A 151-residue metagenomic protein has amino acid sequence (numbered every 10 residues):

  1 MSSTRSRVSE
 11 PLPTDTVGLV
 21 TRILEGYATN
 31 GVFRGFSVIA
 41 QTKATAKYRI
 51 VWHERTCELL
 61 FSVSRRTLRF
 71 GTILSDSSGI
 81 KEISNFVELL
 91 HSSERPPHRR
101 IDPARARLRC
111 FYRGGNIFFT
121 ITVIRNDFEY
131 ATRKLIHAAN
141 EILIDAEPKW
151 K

Functional and structural regions predicted by a protein language model:
M1-R65, D102: Charge-rich, low-complexity N-terminal segments
G18, R22-G26, E88-S92, H137 (+1 more regions): Charged/polar, solvent-exposed surface patches and flexible loops
Y27, G31, L90, E94-P97 (+1 more regions): Short, flexible helical or helix-coil boundary motifs
T45-K47, R65-R69, G114-F118: A generic structural signal for beta-strand entry/edge sites
R55-K81: A short acidic-to-branched-hydrophobic micro-motif
G71-T122: Short, internal acidic amphipathic alpha-helical interface segments that mediate docking to partner proteins
R125-H137: A short acidic/glycine-rich loop-to-helix N-cap element
K134-K151: Mixed-charge, glycine-accented linear interaction segment located at domain edges/termini
